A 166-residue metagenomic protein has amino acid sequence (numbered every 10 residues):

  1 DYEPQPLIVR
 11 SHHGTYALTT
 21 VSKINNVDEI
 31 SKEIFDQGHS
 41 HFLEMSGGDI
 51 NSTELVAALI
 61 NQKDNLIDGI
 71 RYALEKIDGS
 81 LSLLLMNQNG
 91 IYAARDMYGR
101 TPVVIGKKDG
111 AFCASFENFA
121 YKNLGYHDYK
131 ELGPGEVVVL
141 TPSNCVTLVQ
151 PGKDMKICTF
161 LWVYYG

Functional and structural regions predicted by a protein language model:
D1-G133, V139-G166: Conserved short alpha-helical segments that host acidic/polar catalytic motifs at enzyme active sites
